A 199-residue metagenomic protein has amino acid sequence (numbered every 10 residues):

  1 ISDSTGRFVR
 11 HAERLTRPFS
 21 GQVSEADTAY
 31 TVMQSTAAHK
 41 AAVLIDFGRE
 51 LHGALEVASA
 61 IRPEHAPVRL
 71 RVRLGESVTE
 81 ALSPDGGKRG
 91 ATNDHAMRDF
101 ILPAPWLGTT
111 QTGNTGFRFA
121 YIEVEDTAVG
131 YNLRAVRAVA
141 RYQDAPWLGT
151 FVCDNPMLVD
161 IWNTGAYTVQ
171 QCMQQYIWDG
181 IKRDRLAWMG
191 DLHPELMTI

Functional and structural regions predicted by a protein language model:
I1-D179, G190-D191: Extracellular/oxidizing-compartment recognition motifs
K182: Short, solvent-exposed loop/turn elements at beta->coil junctions and helix N-caps that rim active or binding pockets
P194-I199: Well-ordered alpha-helical scaffold segments within catalytic/enzyme domains
